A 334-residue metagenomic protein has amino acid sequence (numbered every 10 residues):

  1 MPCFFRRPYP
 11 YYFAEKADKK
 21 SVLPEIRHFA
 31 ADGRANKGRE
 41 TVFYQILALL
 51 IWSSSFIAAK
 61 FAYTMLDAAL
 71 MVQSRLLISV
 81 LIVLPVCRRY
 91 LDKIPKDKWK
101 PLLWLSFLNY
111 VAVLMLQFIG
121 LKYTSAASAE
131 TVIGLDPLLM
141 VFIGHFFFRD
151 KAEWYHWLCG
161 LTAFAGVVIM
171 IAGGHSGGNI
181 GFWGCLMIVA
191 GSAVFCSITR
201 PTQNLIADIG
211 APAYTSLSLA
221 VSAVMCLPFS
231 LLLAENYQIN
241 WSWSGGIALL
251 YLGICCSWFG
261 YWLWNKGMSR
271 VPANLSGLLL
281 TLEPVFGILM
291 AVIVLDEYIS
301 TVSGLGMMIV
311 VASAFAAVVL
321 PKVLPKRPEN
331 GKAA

Functional and structural regions predicted by a protein language model:
P2-L70, G177-N204, V224, E329-A334: Glycine-/small-residue-enriched transmembrane alpha-helix faces in small-molecule transporters and effluxers
F4, F29, S74-L76, A172-G173 (+2 more regions): C-terminal-most transmembrane helix of multi-pass membrane proteins
K37-V42, M65-A69, Q73, I94-K100 (+3 more regions): Juxtamembrane helix-entry segments on the extracytoplasmic side of multipass membrane proteins
I51, S55-F56, L84-I133, I169 (+1 more regions): Specific transmembrane alpha-helical segments of multi-pass solute transporters/efflux pumps, especially DMT/EamA
I57, V80-V83, M140-F142, F146 (+4 more regions): Transmembrane alpha-helical segments that form core, pore/gating elements of small-molecule transporters/exporters
Y63-A112, L139-I143, V194-I198, T215-A234 (+2 more regions): Transmembrane alpha-helices of multi-pass small-molecule transport proteins
V72-S74, L114, A129-L135, P201-A223 (+1 more regions): Helix-helix packing/entry segments at the starts of transmembrane helices
V83, I143, A152-G174, S192 (+4 more regions): Hydrophobic transmembrane alpha-helices of multi-pass small-molecule transport proteins
